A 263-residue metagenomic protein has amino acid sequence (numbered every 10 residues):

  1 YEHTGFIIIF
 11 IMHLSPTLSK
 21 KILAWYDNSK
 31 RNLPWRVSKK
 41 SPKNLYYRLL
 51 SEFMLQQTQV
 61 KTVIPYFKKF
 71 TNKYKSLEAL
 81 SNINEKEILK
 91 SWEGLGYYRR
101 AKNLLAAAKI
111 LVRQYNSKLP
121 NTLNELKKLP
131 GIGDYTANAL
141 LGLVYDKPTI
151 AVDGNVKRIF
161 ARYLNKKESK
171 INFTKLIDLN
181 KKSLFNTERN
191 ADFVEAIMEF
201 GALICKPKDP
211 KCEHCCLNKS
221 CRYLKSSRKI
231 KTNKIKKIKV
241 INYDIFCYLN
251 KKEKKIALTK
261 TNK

Functional and structural regions predicted by a protein language model:
Y1, A108, V156, N250-K254 (+1 more regions): Generic cytosolic/nucleocytoplasmic N-terminal low-complexity/intrinsically disordered segments
Y1, N186, I235-K237: Residues embedded in well-ordered secondary-structure elements
Y1-I11: N-terminal amphipathic/basic-hydrophobic helices that include classical n-h-c signal peptides and signal-anchor
E2-T4, N28, K39, K251: Short linear motifs in intrinsically disordered/low-complexity regions
H13-S19, W25-K211, L217-R222, S226: Catalytic cores of DNA base-excision repair glycosylases
K206, S227-K263: N-terminal strand-loop-strand
